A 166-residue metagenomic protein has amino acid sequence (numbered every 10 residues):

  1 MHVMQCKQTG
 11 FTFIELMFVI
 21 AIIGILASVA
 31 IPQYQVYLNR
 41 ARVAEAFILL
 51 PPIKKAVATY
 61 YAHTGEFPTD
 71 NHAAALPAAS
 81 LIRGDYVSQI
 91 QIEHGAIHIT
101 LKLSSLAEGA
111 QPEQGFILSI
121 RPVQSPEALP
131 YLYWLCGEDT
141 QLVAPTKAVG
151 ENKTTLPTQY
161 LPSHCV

Functional and structural regions predicted by a protein language model:
M1-I14: N-terminal leader/signal peptides at the extreme start of proteins
F11, V29, A41: Short beta-to-alpha loop/turn elements within the nucleotide-binding domains of ABC transporters
M17-A30: Alpha-helical hydrophobic helix detector
V36-L50: Membrane-proximal amphipathic alpha-helices that sit immediately adjacent to an N-terminal transmembrane/signal-anchor
A46-T64: N-terminal alpha-helical signal peptides/signal-anchor transmembrane segments
A62-V166: Periplasmic/extracellular, small/polar-rich flexible segments of pilin-like filament-forming proteins
